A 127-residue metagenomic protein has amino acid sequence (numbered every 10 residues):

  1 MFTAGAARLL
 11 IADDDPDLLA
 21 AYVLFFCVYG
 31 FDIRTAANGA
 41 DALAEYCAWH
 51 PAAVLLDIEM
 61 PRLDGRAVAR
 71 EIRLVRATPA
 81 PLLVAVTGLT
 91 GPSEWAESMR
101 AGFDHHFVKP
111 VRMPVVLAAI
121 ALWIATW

Functional and structural regions predicted by a protein language model:
M1-L10, V23, P114-W127: Non-catalytic signal-transmission and effector/linker regions of two-component phosphorelay proteins
P16-R34: Two-component/phosphorelay signaling modules centered on CheY-like receiver
T35-A53: Acidic, metal-coordinating helix/loop segments flanking the phosphotransfer/catalytic sites of two-component signaling
C47-W49, E71-P81, A101: Conserved phosphotransfer cores of two-component systems
D57, T87: Active-site residues of response regulator receiver
M60: Receiver (REC) domain active-site loop signature in two-component systems and cognate sites in sensor histidine kinases
K109: A Lys-centered signature of the CheY-like receiver
